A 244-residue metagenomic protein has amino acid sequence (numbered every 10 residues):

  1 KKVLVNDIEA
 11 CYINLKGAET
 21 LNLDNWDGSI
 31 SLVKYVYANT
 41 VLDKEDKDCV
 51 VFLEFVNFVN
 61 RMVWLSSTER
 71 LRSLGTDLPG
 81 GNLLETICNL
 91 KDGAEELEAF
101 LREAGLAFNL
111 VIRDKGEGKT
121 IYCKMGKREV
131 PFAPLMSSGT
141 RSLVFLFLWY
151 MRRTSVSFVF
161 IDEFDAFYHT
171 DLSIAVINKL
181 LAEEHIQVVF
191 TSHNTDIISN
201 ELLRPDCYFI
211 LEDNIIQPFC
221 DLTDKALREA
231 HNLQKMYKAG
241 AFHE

Functional and structural regions predicted by a protein language model:
K1-N109: Electropositive, glycine-dotted interaction segments that contact anionic polymers or phosphate-rich ligands
K1-V3, A10-I13, E117-G126, C207-I210: Short polybasic amphipathic segments
E9, T20, R128-P131, I215-I216: Short, solvent-exposed loop/turn motifs
A18, A133-G139, C220-A226: A short, sequence-level motif marking secondary-structure junctions
L106, R153-V156, E183-Q187: Short glycine/proline-enriched coil/turn segments at helix->beta-strand junctions
D114, A175-E244: C-terminal lobe/lid and adjacent interdomain/linker elements of RecA-like ASCE P-loop ATPase modules
K115-M151, S155-F158, E163-Y168: Conserved ABC ATPase signature
H169-I174: Short alpha-helix of the ABC ATPase nucleotide-binding domain corresponding to the H-loop/switch region
